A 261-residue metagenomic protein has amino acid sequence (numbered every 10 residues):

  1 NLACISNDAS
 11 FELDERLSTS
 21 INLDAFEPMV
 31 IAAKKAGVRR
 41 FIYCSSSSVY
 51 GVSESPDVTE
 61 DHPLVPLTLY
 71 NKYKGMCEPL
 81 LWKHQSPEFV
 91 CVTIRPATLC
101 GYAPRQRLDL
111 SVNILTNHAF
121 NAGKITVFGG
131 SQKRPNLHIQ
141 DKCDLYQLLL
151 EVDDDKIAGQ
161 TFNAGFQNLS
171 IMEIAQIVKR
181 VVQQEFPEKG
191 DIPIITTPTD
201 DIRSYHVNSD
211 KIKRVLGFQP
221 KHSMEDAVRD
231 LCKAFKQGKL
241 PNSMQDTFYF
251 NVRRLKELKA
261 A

Functional and structural regions predicted by a protein language model:
N1, E27-L69: Conserved Rossmann-fold NAD(P)-dependent oxidoreductase catalytic core, especially the SDR/UDP-sugar
N1-I21: NAD(P)H-binding glycine-rich loop region in Rossmannoid oxidoreductase-like domains and their noncatalytic homologs
L17-T19, P56, H62, L67-G75 (+3 more regions): Short-chain dehydrogenase/reductase
A25-A33, L80-L81, L145, L149: Hydrophobic positions on the long internal alpha-helix of Rossmann-like NAD(P)-dependent oxidoreductase domains
S45-S46, R95-P96, C100: Conserved SDR Rossmann-fold cofactor-binding beta-strand/turn motif
V52, V65-R95, F120-N121: Active-site Tyr-X1-5-Lys
G123, F128-A261: C-terminal substrate-binding subdomain of Rossmann-fold SDR/epimerase-dehydratase oxidoreductases
